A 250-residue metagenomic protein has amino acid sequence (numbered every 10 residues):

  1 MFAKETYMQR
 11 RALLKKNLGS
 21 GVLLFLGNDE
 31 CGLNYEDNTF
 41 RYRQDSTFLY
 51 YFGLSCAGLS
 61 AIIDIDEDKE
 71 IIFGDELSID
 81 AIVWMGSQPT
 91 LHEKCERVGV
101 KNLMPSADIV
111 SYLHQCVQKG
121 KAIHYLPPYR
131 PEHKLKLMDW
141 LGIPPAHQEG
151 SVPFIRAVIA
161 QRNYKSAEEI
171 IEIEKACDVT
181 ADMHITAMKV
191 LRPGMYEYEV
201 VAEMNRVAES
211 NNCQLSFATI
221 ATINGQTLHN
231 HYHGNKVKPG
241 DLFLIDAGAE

Functional and structural regions predicted by a protein language model:
M1-A181: A composition/biophysics-driven feature that prefers long, compositionally simple stretches
K4, N163, V190-G194, H229-H233: Hydrophobic alpha-helical scaffolding
K15, E30, E174, M188 (+3 more regions): Short, well-ordered alpha-helical packing segments
E36-Y42, L141, V152-A157, M195-E250: Short catalytic-site patches enriched in acidic/histidine residues that coordinate or position cofactors/metals
Q88-L91, V190, Y198, A247-G248: Short, charged/polar low-complexity linear motifs in solvent-exposed/disordered segments
I159-R162, I185-K189, I223-Q226: A broad detector of the eukaryotic-type serine/threonine protein kinase catalytic domain
K165-N211, F217: Active-site pocket-lining segments that scaffold enzyme catalytic pockets across diverse folds
